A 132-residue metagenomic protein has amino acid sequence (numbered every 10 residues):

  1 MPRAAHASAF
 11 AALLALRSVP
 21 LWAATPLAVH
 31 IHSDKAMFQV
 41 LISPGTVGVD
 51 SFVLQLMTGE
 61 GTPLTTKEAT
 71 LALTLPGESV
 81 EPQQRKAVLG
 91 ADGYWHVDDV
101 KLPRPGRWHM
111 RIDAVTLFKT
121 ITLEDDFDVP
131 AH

Functional and structural regions predicted by a protein language model:
M1-A9, L16: Bacterial N-terminal signal peptides that target proteins for export
F10-A11, L21: Cleavable N-terminal signal peptides
P20-H132: N-terminal soluble domains immediately following signal/targeting peptides that reside in extracytoplasmic
